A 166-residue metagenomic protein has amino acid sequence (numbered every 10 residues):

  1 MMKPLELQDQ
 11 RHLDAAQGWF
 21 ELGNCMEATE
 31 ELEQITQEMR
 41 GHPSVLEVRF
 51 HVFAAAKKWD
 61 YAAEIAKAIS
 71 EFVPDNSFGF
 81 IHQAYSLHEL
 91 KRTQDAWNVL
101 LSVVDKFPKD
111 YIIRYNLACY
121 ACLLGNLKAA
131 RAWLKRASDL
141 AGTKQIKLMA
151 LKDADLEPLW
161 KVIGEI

Functional and structural regions predicted by a protein language model:
P4, E38, F72, K106-F107 (+1 more regions): Structural marker of alpha-solenoid helical repeat scaffolds
L5-S44, V48-A55: Alpha-helical segment of the N-proximal tetratricopeptide repeat
L13-D14, S44-V48, F78-H82, I112-N116 (+1 more regions): Alpha-solenoid helical repeat scaffolds
Q17, H51, Y85, C119-Y120: Residue-level recognition of tetratricopeptide repeat
S44-K109: Alpha-helical adaptor scaffolds
C122-Q145: TPR/TPR-like (Sel1-like) alpha-helical repeat modules
A141-I166: Terminal, low-structured helical/coil segments at or just beyond the last alpha-helical repeat
